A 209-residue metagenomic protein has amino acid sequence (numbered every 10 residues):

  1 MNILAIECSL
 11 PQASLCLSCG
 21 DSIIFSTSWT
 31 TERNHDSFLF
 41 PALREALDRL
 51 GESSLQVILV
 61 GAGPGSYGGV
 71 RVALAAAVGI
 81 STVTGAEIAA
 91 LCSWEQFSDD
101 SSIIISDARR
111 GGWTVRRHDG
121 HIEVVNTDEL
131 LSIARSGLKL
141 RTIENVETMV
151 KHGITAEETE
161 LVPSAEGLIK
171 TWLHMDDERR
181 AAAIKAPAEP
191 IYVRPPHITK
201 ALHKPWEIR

Functional and structural regions predicted by a protein language model:
M1-S22, E32-F38, A89-R209: Oxyanion-binding and handling regions
S26-S28: Residue-level detector of high-confidence beta-strand sites
S37-P41, L74: Short, well-ordered alpha-helical segments
L43-V57, I133-L138: Phosphate/pyrophosphate-binding loops at sites that engage ATP/ADP/AMP, CoA/4′-phosphopantetheine, polyphosphate
E45, V78, T82, H174: Short, well-ordered alpha-helices that flank and scaffold nucleotide-derived cofactor binding pockets
V57-I88: DPxDG-like acidic metal-binding loop motif
